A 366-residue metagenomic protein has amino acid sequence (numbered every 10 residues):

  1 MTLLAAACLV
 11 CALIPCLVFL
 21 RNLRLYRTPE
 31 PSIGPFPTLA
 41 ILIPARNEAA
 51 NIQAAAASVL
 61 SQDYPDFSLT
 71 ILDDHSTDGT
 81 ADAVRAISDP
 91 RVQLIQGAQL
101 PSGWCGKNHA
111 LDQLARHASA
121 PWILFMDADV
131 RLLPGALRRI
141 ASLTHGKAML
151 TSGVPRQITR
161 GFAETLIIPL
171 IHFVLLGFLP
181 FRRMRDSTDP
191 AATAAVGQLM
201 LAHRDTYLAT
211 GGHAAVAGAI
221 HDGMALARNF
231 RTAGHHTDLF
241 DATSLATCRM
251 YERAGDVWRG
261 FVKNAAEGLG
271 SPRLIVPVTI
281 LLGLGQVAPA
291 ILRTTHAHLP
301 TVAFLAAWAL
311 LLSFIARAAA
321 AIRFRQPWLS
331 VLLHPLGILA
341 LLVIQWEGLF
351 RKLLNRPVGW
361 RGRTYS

Functional and structural regions predicted by a protein language model:
M1-P35, P169, L341: N-terminal membrane-anchoring/stem segments of glycan-assembly enzymes
F19-N22, I95-R116, L143-A209, A214 (+3 more regions): Long helical/loop segments within the catalytic core of UDP-sugar-dependent glycosyltransferases, especially the large
P37-A40, S68: Cell-envelope/extracellular polymer assembly enzymes that use nucleotide-activated donors
A57-D66: Short, acidic, metal-binding catalytic loop of nucleotide-sugar glycosyltransferases
P65, D73-A83, A98-Q99: A conserved acidic beta->alpha catalytic loop
G79, A128-L143: Acidic donor-binding/catalytic loop of UDP-sugar-dependent glycosyltransferases, especially processive GT2
T144, L150-L175, D205-L208, H213-I275 (+2 more regions): Catalytic donor/gating beta->alpha subdomain of glycosyltransferases that bind UDP-sugars
V276-N355: Membrane-embedded multi-pass helical conduit in multi-pass membrane proteins, especially envelope-biosynthetic
